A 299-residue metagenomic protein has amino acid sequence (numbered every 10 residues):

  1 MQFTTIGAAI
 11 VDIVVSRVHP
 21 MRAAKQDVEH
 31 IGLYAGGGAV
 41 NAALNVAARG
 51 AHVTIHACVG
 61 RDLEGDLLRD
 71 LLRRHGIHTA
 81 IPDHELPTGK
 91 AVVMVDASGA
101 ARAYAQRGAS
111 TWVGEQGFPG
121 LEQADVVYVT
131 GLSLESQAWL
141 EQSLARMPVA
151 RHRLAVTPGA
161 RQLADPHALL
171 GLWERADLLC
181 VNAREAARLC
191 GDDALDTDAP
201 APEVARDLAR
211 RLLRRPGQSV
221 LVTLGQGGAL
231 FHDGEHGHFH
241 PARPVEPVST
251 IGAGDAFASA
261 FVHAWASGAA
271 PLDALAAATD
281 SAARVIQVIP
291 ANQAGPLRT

Functional and structural regions predicted by a protein language model:
M1-A9, R69-D83, V95-E235: Ribokinase/PfkB-type carbohydrate-kinase core domain
M1-H56, L63-L67, P247-V248: Glycine-rich phosphate/adenosyl-contacting loop at the front of the ribokinase-like
F3-T4, D27, L163, D193-T299: Conserved phosphate-binding/catalytic region of the ribokinase-like
V46, N182, G254: Short, conserved phosphate/pyrophosphate- and ester-handling motifs at nucleotide-, phospho-/glycolipid
A57-H78, H236-F239, V245: Short, electropositive alpha-helical surface patch
L86-G89: Short acidic/glycine-enriched loop/turn segments that link adjacent beta-strands
